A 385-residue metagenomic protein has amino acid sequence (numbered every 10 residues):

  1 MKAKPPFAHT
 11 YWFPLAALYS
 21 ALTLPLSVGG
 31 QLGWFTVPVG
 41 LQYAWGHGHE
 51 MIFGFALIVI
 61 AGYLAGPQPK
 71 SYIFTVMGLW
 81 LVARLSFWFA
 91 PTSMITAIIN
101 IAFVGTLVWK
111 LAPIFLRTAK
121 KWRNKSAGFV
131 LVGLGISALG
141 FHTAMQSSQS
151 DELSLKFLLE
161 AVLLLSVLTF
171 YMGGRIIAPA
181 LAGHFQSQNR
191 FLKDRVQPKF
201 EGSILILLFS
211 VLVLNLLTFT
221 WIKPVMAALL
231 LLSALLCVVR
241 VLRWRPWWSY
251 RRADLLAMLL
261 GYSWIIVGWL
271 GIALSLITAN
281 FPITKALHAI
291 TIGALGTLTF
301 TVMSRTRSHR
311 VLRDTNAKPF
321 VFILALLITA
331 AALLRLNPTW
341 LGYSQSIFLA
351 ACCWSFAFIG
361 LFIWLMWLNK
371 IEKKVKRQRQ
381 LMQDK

Functional and structural regions predicted by a protein language model:
M1-K385: Hydrophobic alpha-helical transmembrane segments of multi-pass integral membrane proteins
